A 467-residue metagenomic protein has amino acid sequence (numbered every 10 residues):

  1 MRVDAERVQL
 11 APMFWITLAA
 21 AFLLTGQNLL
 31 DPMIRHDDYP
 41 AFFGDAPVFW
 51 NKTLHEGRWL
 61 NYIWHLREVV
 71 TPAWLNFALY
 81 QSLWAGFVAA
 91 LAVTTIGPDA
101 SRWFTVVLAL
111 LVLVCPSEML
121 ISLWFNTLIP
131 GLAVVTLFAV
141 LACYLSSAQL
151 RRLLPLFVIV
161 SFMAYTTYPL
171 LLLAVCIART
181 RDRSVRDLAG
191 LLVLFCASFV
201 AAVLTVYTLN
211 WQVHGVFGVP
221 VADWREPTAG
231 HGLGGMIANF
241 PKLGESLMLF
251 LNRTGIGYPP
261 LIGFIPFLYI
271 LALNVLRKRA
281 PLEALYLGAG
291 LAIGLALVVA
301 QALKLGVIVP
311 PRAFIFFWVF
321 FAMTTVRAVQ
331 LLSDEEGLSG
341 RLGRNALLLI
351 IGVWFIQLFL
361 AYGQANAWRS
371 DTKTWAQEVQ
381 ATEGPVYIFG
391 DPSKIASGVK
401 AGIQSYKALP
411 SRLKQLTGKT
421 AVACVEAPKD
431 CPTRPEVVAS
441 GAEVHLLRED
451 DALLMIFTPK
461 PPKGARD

Functional and structural regions predicted by a protein language model:
T25-L75, F125, I159, T167-L173 (+2 more regions): Transmembrane catalytic cores of multi-pass membrane glycosyltransferases and polysaccharide-assembly enzymes
L54, R58, F104-S146, A164 (+2 more regions): Membrane-interface micro-motifs in multi-pass membrane enzymes
Q81-V107, L111-L113, L273-N274: Transmembrane-helix motifs of polytopic, lipid-linked glycan transferases
G86-A89, I256-P281: Hydrophobic, aromatic-rich transmembrane alpha-helices and their immediate juxtamembrane boundary segments
A100, V185-A189, L268-A292: Membrane-interface helix-loop-helix junctions at transmembrane boundaries of multi-pass membrane enzymes, predominantly
A139-S161, D187-V193: Short hydrophobic alpha-helices at membrane interfaces in multi-pass membrane enzymes
Q330-L358: Signature aromatic-anchored transmembrane alpha helix within multi-pass, membrane-resident enzymes that catalyze glycan
G352-K414: Membrane-embedded, lumen/periplasm-facing catalytic core of multi-pass transferases that use lipid-linked donors
